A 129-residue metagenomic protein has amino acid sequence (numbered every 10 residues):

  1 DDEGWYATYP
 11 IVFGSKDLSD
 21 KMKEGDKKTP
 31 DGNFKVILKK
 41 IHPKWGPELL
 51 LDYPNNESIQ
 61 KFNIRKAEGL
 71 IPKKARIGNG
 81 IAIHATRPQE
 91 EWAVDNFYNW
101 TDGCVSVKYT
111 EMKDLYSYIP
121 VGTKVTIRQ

Functional and structural regions predicted by a protein language model:
D1-K21, R128-Q129: Intrinsically disordered, low-complexity, Pro/Ser/Thr/Asn/Gly/Ala-rich spacer/linker segments adjacent to signal
T8-P10, N33, K124: Well-ordered beta-strand positions in beta-sheet-rich domains
K16, E24-D26, Y53-N55: Short, charged/polar low-complexity linear motifs in solvent-exposed/disordered segments
S19-L38: Short, surface-exposed secondary-structure junctions/capping segments
P30, L38-Q129: Exported/periplasmic cell-wall-interacting domains
